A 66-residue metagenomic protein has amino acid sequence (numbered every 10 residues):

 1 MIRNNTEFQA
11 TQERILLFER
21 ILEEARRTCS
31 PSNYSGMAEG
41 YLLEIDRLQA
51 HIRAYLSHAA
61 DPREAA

Functional and structural regions predicted by a protein language model:
M1, R26-M37: Short, Lys/Glu-rich amphipathic helical modules
M1, R63-A66: Short intrinsically disordered terminal tails
M1-E13: Short, charge/polar-rich alpha-helical segments
E7, E19, E44: Acidic-residue sensor for enzyme active/binding pockets
T11, I15-R26, L48, I52-Y55: Non-transmembrane amphipathic alpha-helical segments
S32-D61: Short, charge-rich amphipathic interface segments used for partner binding and complex assembly
